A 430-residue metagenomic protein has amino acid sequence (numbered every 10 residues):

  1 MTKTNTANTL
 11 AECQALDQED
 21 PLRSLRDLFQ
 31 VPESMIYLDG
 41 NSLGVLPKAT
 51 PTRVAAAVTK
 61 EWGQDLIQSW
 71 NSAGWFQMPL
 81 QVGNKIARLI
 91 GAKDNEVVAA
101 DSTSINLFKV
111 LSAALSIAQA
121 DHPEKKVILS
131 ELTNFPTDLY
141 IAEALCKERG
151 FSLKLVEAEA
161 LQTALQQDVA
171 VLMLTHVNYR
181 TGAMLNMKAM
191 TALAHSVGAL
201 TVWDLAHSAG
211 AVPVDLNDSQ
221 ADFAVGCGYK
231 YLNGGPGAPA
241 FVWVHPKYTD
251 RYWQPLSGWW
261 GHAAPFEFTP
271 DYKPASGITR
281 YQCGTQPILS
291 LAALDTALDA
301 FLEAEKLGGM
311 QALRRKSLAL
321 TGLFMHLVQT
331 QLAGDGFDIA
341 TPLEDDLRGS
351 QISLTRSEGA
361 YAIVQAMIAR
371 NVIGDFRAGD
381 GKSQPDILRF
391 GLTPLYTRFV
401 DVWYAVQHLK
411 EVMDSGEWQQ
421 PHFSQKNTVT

Functional and structural regions predicted by a protein language model:
M1-T430: Pyridoxal 5′-phosphate
